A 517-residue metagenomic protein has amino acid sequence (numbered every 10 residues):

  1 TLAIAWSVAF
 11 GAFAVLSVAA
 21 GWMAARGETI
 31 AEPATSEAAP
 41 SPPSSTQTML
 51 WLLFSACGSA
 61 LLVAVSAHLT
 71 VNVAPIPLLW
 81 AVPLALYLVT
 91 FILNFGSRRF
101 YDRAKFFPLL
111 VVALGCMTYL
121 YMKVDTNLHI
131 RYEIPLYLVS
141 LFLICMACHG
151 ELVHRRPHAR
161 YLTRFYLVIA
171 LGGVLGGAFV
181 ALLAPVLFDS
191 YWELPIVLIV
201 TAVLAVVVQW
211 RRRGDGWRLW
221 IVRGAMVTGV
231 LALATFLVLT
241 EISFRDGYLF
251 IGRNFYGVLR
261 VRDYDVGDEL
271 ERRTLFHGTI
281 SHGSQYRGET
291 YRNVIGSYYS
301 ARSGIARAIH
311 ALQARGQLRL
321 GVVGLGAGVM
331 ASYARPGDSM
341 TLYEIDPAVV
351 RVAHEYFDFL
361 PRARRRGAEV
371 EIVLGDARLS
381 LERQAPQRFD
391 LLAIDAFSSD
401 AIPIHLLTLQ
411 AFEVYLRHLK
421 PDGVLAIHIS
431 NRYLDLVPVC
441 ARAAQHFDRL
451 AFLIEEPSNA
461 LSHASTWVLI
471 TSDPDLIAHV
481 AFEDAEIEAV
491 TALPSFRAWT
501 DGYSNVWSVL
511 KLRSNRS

Functional and structural regions predicted by a protein language model:
T1-E486, N505-S517: Alpha-helical transmembrane segments of multi-pass membrane proteins
E488-R497: Extracellular/surface-exposed low-complexity segments
